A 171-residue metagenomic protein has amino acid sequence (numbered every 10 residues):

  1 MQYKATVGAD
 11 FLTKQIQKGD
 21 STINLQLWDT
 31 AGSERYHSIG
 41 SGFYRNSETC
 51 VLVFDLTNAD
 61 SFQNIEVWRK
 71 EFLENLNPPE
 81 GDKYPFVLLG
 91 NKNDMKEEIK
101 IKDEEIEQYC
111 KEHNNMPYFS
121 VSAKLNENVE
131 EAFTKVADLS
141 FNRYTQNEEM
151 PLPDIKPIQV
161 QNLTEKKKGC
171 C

Functional and structural regions predicted by a protein language model:
Q2-G40, R45: Switch I (G2) and immediately adjacent beta-strands of P-loop GTPase domains
T13-T22, E74-C171: Conserved P-loop small GTPase signature centered on TRAFAC-class small GTPases
Q26-W28, W68-E71: WD40-repeat beta-propellers
A31, L56-T57, N93: Conserved Walker B
Y36-A59, I65, N75: Inter-motif core of Ras-like GTPase G domains
R45, V67-K70, T134: Generic recognition of well-ordered alpha-helical segments within structured catalytic/regulatory domains
